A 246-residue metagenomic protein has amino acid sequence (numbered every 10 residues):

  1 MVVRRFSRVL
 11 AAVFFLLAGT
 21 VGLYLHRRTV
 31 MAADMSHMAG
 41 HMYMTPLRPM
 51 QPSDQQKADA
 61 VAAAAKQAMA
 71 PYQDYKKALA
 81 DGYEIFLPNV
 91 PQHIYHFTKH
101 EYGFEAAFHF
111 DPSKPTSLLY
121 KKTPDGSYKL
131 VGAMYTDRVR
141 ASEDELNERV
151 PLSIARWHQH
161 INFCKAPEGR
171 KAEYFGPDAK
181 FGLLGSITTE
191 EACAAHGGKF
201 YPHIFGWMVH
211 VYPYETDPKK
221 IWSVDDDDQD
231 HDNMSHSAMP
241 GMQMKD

Functional and structural regions predicted by a protein language model:
V2-L10: Bacterial N-terminal signal peptides that target proteins for export
V9-A12, A32-S36: Composition-driven recognition of long, C-terminal low-complexity regions enriched in serine/threonine
A11-T20: Bacterial N-terminal signal peptides
G19-G22, G241: Residue-identity detector for glycine
G22-D34: Signal peptide processing junction and immediate N-terminal pro/mature segment of secreted/exported proteins
D34-D246: Primary mode marks residue(s) on the alpha4-beta5-alpha5 output face of response regulator receiver
